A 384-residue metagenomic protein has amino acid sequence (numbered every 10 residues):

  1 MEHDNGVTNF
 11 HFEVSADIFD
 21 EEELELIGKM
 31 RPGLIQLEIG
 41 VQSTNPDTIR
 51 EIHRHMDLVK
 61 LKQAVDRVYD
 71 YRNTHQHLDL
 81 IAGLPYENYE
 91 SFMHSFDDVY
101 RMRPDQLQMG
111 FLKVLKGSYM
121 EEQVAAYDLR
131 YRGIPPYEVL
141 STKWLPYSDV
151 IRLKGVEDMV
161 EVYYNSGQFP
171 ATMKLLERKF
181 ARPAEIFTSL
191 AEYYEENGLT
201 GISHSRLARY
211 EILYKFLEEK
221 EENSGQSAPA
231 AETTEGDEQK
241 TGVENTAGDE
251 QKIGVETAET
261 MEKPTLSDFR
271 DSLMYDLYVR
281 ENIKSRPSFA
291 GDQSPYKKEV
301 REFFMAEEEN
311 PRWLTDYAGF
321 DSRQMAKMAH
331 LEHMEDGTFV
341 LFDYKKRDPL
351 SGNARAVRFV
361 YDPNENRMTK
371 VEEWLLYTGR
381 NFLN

Functional and structural regions predicted by a protein language model:
M1-P85: Conserved SAM/AdoMet-binding glycine-rich loop
V7, S148, A354-A356: Sequence-level motif detector for i,i+2 pairs with an aromatic at +2
T8-E13, E38-T44, V68-N73, Q106-K116 (+2 more regions): Short, surface-exposed, charge-dense and proline/glycine-enriched linear segments
E13-V14, I18, E22, M56-Q63 (+4 more regions): Generic recognition of stable, solvent-exposed alpha-helical segments in well-folded globular domains
E22-R31, L58-A64, E87-E90, M120-R130 (+2 more regions): Short secondary-structure transition/capping segments
D47-I52, L84-S91, R103-T188: Flexible glycine/acidic-rich beta-alpha junction loops that bind and position SAM and/or redox cofactors in anaerobic
D98: Phosphate/diphosphate-binding loops
D158-N384: Radical SAM enzyme core and accessory elements
